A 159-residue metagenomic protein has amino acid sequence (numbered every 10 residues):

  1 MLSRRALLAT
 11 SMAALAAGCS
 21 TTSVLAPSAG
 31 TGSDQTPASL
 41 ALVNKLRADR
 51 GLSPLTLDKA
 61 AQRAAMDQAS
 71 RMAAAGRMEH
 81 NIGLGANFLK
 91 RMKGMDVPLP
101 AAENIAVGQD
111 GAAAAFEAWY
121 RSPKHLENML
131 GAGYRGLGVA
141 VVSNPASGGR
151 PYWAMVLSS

Functional and structural regions predicted by a protein language model:
M1-A14: N-terminal secretory signal peptides and thylakoid transit peptides that target proteins across membranes
L15-A38: Bacterial Sec signal peptide processing site at the extreme N-terminus
S20-V24, A48, M66-Q68, K93-M95 (+1 more regions): A short alpha-helix capping/helix-coil boundary motif
P27-G30, S53-P54, M72-A74, A101 (+1 more regions): A short, structure-level motif marking secondary-structure boundaries and short turns
Q35-L89: Short, well-ordered surface patches within globular domains
F88-S159: A well-ordered secondary-structure block
